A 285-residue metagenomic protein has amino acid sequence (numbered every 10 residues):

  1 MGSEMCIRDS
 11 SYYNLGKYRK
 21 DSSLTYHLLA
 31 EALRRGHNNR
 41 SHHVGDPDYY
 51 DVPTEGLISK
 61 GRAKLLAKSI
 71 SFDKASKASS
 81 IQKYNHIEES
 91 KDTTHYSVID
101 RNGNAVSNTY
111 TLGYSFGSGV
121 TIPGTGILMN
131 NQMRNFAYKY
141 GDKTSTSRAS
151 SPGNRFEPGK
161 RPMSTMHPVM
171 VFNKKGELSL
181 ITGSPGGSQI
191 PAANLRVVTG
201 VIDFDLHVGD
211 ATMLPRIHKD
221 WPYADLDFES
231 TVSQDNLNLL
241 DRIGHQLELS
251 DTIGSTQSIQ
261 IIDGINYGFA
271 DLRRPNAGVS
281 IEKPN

Functional and structural regions predicted by a protein language model:
M1-I7: Short, small-residue-biased leader/transition segments that mark boundaries at the very start of proteins
S11, S184-L206: Alpha-helical support elements that line or immediately flank enzyme active sites and cofactor-binding pockets
Y12-L112, G124-T125, Y140-K143, S147-A149: Internal maturation/activation junctions in enzymes
N85-E89, N154-M163, E248-D251: Short Gly/Pro-enriched turn/cap motifs at secondary-structure boundaries
S97, T109-T121, G183-P191: Glycine-rich phosphate/pyrophosphate-binding beta-alpha loops
N102, K139, K160-R161, N194-L195 (+2 more regions): Extended C-terminal subregions enriched in glycine
N104-K174, F204, V208: Active-site rim segments in enzyme catalytic domains, especially the processed small/beta chain of N-terminal
